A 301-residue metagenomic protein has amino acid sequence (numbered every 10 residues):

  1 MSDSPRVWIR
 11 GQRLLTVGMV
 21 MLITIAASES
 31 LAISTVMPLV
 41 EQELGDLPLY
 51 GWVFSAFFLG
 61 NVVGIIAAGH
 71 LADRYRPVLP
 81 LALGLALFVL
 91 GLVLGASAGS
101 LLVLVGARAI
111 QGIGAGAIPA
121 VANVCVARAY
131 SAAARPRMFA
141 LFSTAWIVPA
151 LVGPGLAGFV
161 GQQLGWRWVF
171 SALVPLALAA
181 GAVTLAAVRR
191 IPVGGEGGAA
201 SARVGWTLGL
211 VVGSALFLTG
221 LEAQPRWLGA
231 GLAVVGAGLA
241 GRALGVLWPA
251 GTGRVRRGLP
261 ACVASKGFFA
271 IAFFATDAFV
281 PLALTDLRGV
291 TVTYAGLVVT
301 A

Functional and structural regions predicted by a protein language model:
Q12-M21, I25-E29, I33-T35, F54 (+2 more regions): 12-transmembrane solute porter fold
L15-M19, L81, F88, L104 (+2 more regions): Hydrophobic alpha-helix/TM-entry signal in multi-pass membrane transporters
I25, A56, G60, L87 (+7 more regions): Small/hydrophobic positions within alpha-helical transmembrane segments of multi-pass membrane transporters
L31, F58-I66, G116, A150-L151: Residue-level signature of mid-helix packing/kink "hotspots" within the transmembrane helices of 12-pass Major
T35, V63-H70, V121, G155: Residue-level hotspots within transmembrane alpha-helices of multi-pass secondary transporters
E41, G45-W52, A140, V292-T300: Small-residue hotspots at the loop-to-helix junctions and early N-terminal turns of transmembrane alpha-helices
A72-G198: Helix-loop-helix hairpins in multi-pass membrane proteins, especially solute transporters
Q162-K266, A272, D277: Hydrophobic transmembrane-helix bundles of small-molecule transporters
